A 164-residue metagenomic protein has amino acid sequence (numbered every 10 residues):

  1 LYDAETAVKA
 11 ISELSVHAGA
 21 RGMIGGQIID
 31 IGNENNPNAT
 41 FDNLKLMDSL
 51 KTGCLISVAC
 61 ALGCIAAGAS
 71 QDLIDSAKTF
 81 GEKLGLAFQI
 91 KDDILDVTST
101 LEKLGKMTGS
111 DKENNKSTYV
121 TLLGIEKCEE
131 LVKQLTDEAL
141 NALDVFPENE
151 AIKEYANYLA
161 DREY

Functional and structural regions predicted by a protein language model:
L1-Y164: All-alpha prenyltransferase/terpene-synthase fold signal
